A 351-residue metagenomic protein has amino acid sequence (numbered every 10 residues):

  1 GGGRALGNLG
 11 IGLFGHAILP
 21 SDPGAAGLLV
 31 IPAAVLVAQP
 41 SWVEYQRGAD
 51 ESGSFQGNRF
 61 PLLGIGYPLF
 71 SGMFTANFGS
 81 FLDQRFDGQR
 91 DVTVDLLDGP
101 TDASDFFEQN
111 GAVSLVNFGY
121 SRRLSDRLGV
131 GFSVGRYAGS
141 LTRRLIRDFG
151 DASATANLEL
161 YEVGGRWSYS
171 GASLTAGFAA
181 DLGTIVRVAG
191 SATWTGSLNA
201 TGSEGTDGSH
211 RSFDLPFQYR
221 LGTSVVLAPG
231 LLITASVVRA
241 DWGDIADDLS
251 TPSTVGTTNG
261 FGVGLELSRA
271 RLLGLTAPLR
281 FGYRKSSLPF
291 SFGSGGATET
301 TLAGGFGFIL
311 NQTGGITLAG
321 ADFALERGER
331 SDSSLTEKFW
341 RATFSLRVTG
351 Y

Functional and structural regions predicted by a protein language model:
G1-G3, F60, P68-Y351: Outer-membrane beta-barrel porins/channels
G1-L82, G295: N-terminal, post-signal peptide beta-strand-biased segments of exported outer-membrane/organellar beta-barrel and other
